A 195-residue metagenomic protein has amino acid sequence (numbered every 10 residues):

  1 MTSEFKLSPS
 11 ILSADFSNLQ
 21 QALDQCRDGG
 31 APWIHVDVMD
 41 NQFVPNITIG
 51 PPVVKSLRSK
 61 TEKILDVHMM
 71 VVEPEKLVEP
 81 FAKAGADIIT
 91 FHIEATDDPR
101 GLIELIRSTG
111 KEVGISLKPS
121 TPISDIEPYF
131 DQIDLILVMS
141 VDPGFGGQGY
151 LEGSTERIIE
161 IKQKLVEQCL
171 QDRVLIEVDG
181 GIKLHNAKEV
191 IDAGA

Functional and structural regions predicted by a protein language model:
M1-T90, A95-D98, L105-V113, I126-I133 (+5 more regions): Conserved N-terminal beta1-alpha1 strand-loop-helix module at the mouth
H35, E177-V178: Generic enzyme active-site microenvironment
A86, G194-A195: Conserved acetyl-CoA-binding loop of GNAT-fold acetyltransferases
D98, P122, G144-F145: Short glycine-rich, flexible loops that bind phosphorylated cofactors or substrates
S116-S120: Short gly/ser/thr-rich secondary-structure transition/capping motifs
T121, D142, E156, I161 (+1 more regions): ABC family nucleotide-binding domain
V166: Conserved catalytic/binding loops enriched for acidic/polar residues
G181-A193: Acidic, divalent-metal-coordinating active-site segment for phosphoryl/phosphodiester hydrolysis, typified by short
